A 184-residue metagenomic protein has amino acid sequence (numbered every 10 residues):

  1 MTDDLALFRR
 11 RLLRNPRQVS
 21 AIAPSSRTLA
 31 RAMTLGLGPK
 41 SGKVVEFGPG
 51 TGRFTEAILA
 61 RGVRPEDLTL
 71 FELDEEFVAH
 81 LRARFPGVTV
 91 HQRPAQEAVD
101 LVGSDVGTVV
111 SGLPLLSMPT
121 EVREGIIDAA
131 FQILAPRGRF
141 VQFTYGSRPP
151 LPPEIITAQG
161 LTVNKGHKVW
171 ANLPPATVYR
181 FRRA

Functional and structural regions predicted by a protein language model:
D3-L37: Class I SAM-dependent methyltransferase Rossmann-like catalytic core, especially the SAM/SAH-binding loop
S41-G50: Conserved class I S-adenosyl-L-methionine
T51-V63: Conserved SAM-binding loop of SAM-dependent methyltransferases across substrates and taxa, primarily the Class I
D74-E76: Conserved SAM/SAH-binding beta-strand->alpha-helix loop
G87-Q96: Conserved SAM-binding strand-loop segment of SAM-dependent methyltransferases
V99-V109: A short acidic, Gly/Pro-enriched loop at the edge of an enzyme's catalytic core that lines a small-molecule cofactor
E124-P136: A short glycine-rich, Lys/Arg-flanked "PGG" loop and its adjoining helix->strand segment in the class I
L134-Y145: Conserved beta-strand signature within the Rossmann-like core of class I S-adenosyl-L-methionine
